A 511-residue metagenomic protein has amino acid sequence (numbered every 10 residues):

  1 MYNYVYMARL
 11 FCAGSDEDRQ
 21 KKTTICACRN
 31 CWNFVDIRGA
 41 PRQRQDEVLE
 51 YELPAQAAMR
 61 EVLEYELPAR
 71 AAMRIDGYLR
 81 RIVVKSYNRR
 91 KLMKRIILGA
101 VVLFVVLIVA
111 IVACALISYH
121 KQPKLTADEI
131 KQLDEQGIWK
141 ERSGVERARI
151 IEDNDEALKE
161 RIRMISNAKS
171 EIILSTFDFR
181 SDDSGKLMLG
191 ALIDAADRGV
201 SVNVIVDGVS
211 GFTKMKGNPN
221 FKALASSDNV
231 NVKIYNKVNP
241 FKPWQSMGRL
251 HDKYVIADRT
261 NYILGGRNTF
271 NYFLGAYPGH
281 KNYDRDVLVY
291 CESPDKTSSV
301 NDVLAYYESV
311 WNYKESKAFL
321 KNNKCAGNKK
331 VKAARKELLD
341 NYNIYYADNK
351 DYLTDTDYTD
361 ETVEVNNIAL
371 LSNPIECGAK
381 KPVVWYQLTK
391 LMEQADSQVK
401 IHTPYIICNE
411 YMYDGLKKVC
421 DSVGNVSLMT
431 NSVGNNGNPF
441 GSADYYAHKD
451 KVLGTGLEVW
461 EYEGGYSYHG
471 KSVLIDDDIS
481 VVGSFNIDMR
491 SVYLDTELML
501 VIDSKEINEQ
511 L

Functional and structural regions predicted by a protein language model:
Y2-Y6, Q20, Q43-Q45, Q56 (+2 more regions): Low-complexity, intrinsically disordered or signal/transmembrane-proximal segments
Q20, A27-R29, I37-R38, A58-M59 (+3 more regions): Intrinsic disorder/low-complexity segments
I75-L92: Short, Lys/Arg-enriched N-terminal segments with co-localized hydrophobic residues within the first ~10-30 amino acids
Y87-N203, D207-V230, F241-H251, A257-L511: Charged, low-complexity intrinsically disordered terminal segments
